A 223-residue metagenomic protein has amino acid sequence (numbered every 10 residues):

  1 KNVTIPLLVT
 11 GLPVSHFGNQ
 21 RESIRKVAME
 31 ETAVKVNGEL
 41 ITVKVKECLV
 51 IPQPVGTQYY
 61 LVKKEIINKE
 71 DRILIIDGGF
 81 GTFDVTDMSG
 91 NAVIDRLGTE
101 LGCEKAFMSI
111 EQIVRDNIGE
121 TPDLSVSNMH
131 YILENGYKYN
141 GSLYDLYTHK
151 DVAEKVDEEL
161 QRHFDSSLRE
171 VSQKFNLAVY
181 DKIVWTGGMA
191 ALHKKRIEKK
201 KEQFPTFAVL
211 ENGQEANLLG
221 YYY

Functional and structural regions predicted by a protein language model:
K1-I73, A92-C103, Y137-Y223: Nucleotide/phosphate-binding catalytic cleft detector across ATP-hydrolyzing and phosphate-transferring enzymes
V27, I113, N117, I132 (+1 more regions): Residues that form generic nucleotide/phosphate-binding pockets
N68-S89: Extended, charge-rich low-complexity interaction segments
T86-V126: Glycine-rich phosphate-binding loop plus the immediately following alpha-helix
I118-L143: Conserved, helical-rich catalytic subdomain that frames metal- and/or nucleotide-binding sites in enzyme alpha/beta
